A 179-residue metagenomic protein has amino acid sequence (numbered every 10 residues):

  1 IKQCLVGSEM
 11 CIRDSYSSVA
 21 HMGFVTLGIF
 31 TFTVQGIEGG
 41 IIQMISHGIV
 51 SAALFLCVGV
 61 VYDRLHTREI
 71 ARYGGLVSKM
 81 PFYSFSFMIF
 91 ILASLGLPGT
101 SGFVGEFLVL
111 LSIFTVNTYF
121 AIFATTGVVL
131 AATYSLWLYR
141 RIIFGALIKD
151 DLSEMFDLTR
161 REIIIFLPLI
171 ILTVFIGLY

Functional and structural regions predicted by a protein language model:
I1-I12: Single conserved hydrophobic/aromatic residue that forms the stacking wall/gate of nucleotide- or nucleobase-binding
S8-E9, T33-G36, Y62-R68, K79-F82 (+1 more regions): Juxtamembrane helix-boundary/capping and inter-helix hinge elements in multi-pass membrane proteins
E9, V19, H47, Y73 (+3 more regions): Divalent metal-coordination and catalytic microenvironments
R13-S15, G36-I41: The feature identifies polytopic integral membrane transport proteins across all domains of life
S15-H21, V25, V50-A131, S153-L172: Interfacial and helix-entry/exit segments of alpha-helical transmembrane bundles in multi-pass inner-membrane proteins
T31-F32, H66, V116, G177: Short helix-capping/hinge motifs at transmembrane helix termini and TM-loop junctions
L56, Y134-L138, L178-Y179: Transmembrane alpha-helix boundary/anchor motif
S135-D151: Transmembrane alpha-helical segments of integral membrane proteins
